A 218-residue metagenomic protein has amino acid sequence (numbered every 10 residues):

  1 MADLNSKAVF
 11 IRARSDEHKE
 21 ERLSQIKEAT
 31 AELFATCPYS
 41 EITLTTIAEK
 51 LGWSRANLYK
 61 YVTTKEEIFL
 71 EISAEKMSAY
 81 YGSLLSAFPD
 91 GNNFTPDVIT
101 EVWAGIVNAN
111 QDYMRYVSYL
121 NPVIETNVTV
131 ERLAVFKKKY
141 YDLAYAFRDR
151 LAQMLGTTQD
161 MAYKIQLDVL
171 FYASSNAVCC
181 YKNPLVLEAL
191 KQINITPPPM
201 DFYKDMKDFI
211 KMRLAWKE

Functional and structural regions predicted by a protein language model:
M1-C37, T45-T46, K50, G91: Basic, helix-initiating cap at the start of DNA-binding domains
M1-S6, Y145-D149, Q153, S175-E218: C-terminal peripheral helix-coil segments that are non-catalytic and often amphipathic
Q25, L33, S40-E67, E71: Helix-turn-helix
E71, L85-Y113, I165-V169: Hydrophobic alpha-helical connector segments
A74-Y81: Short, basic, alpha-helical segments at the C-terminal edge of helix-turn-helix-like DNA-binding modules
A109-E131, P184-E188: Amphipathic alpha-helical segments used for helix-helix packing
N127-L155: Amphipathic alpha-helical packing segments from all-alpha helical-bundle domains
Q153-L170: All-alpha amphipathic helical-bundle segments outside canonical DNA-binding/catalytic cores that form hydrophobic
